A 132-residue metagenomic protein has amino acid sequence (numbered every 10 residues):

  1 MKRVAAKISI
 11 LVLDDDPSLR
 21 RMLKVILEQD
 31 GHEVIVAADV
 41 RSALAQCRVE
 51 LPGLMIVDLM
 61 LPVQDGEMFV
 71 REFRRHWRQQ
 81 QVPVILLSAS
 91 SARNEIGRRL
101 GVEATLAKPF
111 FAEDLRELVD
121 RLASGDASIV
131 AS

Functional and structural regions predicted by a protein language model:
M1-L11, E113-S132: Non-catalytic signal-transmission and effector/linker regions of two-component phosphorelay proteins
R20, P62: The feature encodes the CheY-like receiver
R21-Q29: Charged docking surfaces used in two-component/phosphorelay signaling
G31-A38, Q46: Short hydrophobic/Thr-rich beta-strand motif most characteristic of the beta2 strand and flanking loop of CheY-like
D39, D65-M68: Acidic catalytic/metal-coordinating carboxylates
A45, E67-Q80: Short amphipathic alpha-helix used as the core "switch/output" element in two-component signaling
E50-I56, L61: Active-site beta3 strand of CheY-like receiver
M68, S90-L106, E117, R121: Alpha4 helix (beta4-alpha4-beta5 surface) of REC/receiver domains from two-component response regulators
